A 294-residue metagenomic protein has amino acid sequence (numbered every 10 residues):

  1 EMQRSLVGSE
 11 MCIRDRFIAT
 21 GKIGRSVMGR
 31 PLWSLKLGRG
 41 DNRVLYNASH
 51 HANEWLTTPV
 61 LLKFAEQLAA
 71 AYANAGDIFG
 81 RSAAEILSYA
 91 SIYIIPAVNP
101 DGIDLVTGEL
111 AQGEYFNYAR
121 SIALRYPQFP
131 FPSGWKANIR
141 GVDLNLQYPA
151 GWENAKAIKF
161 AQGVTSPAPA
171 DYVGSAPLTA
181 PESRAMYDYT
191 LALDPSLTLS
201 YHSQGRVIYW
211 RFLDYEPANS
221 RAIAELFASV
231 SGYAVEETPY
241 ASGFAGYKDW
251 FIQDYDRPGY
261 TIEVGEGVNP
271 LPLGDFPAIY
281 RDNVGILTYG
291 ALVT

Functional and structural regions predicted by a protein language model:
E1-G8, C12-I13: Single conserved hydrophobic/aromatic residue that forms the stacking wall/gate of nucleotide- or nucleobase-binding
R16-I18, M28-L32, G40-R43, S88-Y93 (+3 more regions): Loop/turn elements at helix/coil->beta-strand transitions in domains of secreted/extracellular proteins
A19-G24, N74-A83, V235-Y240: Surface-exposed patches in mature extracellular/periplasmic domains of secreted proteins
G29-L32, I78-R81, S242-D249: Alpha-helical scaffolding within the catalytic cores of extracellular/periplasmic polymer-degrading hydrolases
L37-N53: Catalytic-core environment of secreted peptidases
D41, W55-L56, K63-A65, A69-Y209 (+1 more regions): Active-site/substrate-binding loop(s) of hydrolase catalytic cores
S133, Q147-T294: Metallocarboxypeptidase
